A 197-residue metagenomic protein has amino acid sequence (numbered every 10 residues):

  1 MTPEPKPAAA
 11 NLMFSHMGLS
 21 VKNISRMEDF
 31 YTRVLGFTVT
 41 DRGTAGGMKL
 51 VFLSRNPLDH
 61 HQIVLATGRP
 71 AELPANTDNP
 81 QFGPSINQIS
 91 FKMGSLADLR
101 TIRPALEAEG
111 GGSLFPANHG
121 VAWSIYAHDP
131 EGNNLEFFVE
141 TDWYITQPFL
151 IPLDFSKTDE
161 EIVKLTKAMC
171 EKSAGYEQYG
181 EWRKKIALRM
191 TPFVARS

Functional and structural regions predicted by a protein language model:
M1-N11, Y176-E177: Short acidic N-proximal helix/loop "leader" segments that mark the beginning of a domain or an inter-domain linker
P3-K6, L73-N79: Short beta-strand/turn micro-motifs at beta-sheet edges
A8-A9, S20-T67: Core segments of cupin and vicinal oxygen chelate
L12, K22-D29, F82-N134, V139-I145 (+1 more regions): Vicinal oxygen chelate
A45-G46, P70, N118-G120: Short beta->alpha connector loops
S54-P57, T77-P80, Y126: Short glycine-biased active-site loop of nucleotidyltransferases that positions the nucleotide triphosphate and helps
L58-H60, P70-A71, L96-L99: Short, charged/polar surface micro-motifs in flexible loops or helix N-caps
I63-G68, E72-A75, F82, N87: A broadly used, surface-exposed interaction patch
